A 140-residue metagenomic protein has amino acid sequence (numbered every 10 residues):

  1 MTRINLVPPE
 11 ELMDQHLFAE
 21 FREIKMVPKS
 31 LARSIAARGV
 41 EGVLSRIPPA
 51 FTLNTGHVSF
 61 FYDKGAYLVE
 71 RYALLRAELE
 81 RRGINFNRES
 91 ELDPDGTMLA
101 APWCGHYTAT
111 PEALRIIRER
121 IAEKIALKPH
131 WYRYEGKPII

Functional and structural regions predicted by a protein language model:
M1-I140: Extended, charge-rich alpha-helical interface modules
